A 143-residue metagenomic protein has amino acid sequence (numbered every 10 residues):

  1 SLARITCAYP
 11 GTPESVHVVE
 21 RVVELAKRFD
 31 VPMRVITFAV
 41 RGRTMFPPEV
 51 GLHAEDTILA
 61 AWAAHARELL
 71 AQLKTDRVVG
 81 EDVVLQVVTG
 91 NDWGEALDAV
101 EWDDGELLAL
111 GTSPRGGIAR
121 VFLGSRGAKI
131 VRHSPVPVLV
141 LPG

Functional and structural regions predicted by a protein language model:
S1-L2, L107-H133: Glycine-rich, Arg-bearing micro-motifs that act as flexible, cationic patches
L2-D56, A60, D76, G80-Q86 (+2 more regions): Small/aliphatic-rich secondary-structure junction motif
V18, M45-E49, E95-A99, R120-F122: Short, well-ordered secondary-structure micro-motifs
V23, A71, T75, A128: Active-site phosphate/pyrophosphate- and oxyanion-stabilizing loops and adjacent acidic/basic residues in soluble
K27, G94-D98, A128: Short hydrophobic/charged patches on amphipathic alpha-helices used for structural packing and interfaces
T37, G111-S113, P142-G143: Short secondary-structure boundary segments
D56, A60-A71: Short, surface-exposed alpha-helical segments at coil->helix boundaries
T75-L108, T112-G116: Structural beta-alpha unit
